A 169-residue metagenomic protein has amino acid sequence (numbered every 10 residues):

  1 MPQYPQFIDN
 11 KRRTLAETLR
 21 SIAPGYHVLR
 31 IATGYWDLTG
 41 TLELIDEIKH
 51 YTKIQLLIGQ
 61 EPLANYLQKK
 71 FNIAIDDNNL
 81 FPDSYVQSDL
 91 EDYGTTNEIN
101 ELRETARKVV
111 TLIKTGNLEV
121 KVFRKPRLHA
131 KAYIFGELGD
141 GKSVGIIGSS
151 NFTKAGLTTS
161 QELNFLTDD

Functional and structural regions predicted by a protein language model:
M1-D169: PLD/PLD-like phosphodiesterase catalytic module centered on the HKD motif
